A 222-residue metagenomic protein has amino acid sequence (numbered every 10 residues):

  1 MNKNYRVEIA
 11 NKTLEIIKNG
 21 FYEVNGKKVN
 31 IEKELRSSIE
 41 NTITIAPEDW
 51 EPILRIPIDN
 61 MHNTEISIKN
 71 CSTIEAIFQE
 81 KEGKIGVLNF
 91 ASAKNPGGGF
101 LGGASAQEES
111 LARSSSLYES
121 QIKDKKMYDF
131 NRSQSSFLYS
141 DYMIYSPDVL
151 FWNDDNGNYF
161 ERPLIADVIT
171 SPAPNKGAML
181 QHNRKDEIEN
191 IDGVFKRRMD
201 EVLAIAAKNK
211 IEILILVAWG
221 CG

Functional and structural regions predicted by a protein language model:
M1-G222: Macrodomain-like recognition of ADP-ribose-binding/processing modules
